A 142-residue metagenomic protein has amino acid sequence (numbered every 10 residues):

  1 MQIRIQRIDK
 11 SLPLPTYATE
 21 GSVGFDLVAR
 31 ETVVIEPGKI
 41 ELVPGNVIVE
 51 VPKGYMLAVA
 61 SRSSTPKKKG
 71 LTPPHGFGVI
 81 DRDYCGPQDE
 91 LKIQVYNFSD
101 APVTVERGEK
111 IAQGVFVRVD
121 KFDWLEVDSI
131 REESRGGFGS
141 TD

Functional and structural regions predicted by a protein language model:
M1-D142: DUTPase catalytic domain/fold
